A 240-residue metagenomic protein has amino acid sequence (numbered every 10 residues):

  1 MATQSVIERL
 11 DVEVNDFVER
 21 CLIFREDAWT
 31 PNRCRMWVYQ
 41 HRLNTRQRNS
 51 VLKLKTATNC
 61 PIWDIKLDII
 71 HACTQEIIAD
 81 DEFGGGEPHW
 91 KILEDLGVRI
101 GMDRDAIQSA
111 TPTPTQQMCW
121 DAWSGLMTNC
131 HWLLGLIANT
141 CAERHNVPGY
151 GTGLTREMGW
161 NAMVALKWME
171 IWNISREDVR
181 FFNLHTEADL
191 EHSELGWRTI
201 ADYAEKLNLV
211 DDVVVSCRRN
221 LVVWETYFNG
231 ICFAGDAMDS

Functional and structural regions predicted by a protein language model:
M1-S240: Non-heme di-metal
